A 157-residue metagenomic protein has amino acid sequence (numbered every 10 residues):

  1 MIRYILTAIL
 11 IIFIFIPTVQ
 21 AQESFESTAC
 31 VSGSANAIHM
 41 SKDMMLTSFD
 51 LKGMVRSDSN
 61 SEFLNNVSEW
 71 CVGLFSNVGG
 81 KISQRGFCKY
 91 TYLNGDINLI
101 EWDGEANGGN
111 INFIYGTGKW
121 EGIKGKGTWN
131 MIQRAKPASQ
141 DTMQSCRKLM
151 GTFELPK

Functional and structural regions predicted by a protein language model:
M1-Y4: Positively charged n-region of N-terminal signal peptides that target proteins for export
T7-F15: Bacterial N-terminal signal peptides
P17-V19: Intrinsic low-complexity/disordered segments
A21-K157: Beta-strand-enriched cores of mature, soluble protein domains
